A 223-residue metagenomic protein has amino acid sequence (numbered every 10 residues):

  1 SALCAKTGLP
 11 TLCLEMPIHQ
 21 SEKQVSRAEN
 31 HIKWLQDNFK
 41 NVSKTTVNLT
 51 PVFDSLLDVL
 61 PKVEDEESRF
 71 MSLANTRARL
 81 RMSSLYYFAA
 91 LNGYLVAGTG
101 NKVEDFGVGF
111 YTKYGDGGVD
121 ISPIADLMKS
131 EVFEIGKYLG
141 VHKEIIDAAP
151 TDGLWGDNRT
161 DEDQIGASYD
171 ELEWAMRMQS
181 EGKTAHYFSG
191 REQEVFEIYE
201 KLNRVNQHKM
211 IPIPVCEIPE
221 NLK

Functional and structural regions predicted by a protein language model:
A2, L9-L12, H19, H31-Q36 (+6 more regions): ATP/NTP-dependent adenylation/nucleotidyl-transfer catalytic domains that generate, transfer, or process NMP-activated
Q24: Conserved Walker A/P-loop ATP-binding site and its immediately adjacent core in helicase/helicase-like ATPase domains
A28: Conserved SAM-binding loop
L80-S84: Well-ordered alpha-helical segments embedded in enzymatic catalytic cores
